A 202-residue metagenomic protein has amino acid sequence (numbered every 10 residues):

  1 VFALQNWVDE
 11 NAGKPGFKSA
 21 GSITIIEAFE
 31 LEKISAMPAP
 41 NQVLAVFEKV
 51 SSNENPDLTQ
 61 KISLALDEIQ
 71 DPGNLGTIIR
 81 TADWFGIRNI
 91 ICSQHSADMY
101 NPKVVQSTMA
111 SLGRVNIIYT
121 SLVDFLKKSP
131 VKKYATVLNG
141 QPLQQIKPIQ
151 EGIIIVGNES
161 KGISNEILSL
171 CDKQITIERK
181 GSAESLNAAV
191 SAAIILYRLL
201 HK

Functional and structural regions predicted by a protein language model:
V1-A36: N-terminal positively charged helical leader segments and presequences
V1-Q5, I25, I117-I118, K132-L138 (+1 more regions): Short, hydrophobic beta-strand segments that form beta-sheet elements in well-ordered domains
L4, I26-E27, V46, S93 (+3 more regions): Generic beta-sheet signal
K18-S19, V43, S107-S111, K132 (+1 more regions): Short, hinge-like loop/turn segments at secondary-structure boundaries
P38, V43-Q60, S96: Acidic/glycine-rich phosphate/pyrophosphate-binding loops and surrounding catalytic core that coordinate Mg2+
P56-G140: RNA substrate-binding interface of SAM-dependent RNA methyltransferases
T81-F85, S96-G113, N165-K202: Structured adenosyl-cofactor binding patch, chiefly the S-adenosyl-L-methionine
A135-A183: Active-site/ligand-binding-proximal alpha/beta "capping" segment
